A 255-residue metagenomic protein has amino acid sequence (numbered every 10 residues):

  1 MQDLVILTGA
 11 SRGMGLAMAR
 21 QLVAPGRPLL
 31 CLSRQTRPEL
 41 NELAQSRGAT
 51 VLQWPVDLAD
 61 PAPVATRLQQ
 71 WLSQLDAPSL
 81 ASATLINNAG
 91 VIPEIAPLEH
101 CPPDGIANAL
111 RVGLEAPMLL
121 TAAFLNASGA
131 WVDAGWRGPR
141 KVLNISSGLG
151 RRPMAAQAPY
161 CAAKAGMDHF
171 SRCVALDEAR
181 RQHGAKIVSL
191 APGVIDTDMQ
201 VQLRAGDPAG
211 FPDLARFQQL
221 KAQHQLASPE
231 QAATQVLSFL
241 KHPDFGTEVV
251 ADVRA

Functional and structural regions predicted by a protein language model:
S11-R12: Conserved glycine-rich cofactor-binding loop
P25-L40: Conserved glycine-rich Rossmann-like NAD(P)H-binding loop of the short-chain dehydrogenase/reductase
S46-A62: Rossmann-fold cofactor-recognition segment
A81, V91-A107, N126, A130-D133 (+1 more regions): Conserved mid-core segment of classical short-chain dehydrogenase/reductases
E99-M118, M167: Catalytic Tyr-X3-Lys loop
T121, A163: Active-site helix of classical SDR
S147: Residue(s) in the substrate-gating loop at a strand-loop-helix junction that position the organic substrate next
S189-P192, T197, A205-A255: C-terminal helical subdomain
